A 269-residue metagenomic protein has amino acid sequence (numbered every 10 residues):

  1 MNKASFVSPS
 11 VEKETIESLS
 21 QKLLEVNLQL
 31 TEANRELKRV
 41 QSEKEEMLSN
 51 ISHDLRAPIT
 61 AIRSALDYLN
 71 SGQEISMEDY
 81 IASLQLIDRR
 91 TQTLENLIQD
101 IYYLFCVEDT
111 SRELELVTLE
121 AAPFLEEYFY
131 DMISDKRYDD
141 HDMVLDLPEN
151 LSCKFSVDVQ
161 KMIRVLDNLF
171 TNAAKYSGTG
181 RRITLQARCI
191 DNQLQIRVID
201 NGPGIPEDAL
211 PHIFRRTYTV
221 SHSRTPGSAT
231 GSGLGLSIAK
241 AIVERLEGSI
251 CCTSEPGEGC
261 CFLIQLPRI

Functional and structural regions predicted by a protein language model:
R89-L94: Short alpha-helical segment of the dimerization/phosphotransfer core of two-component systems
D109-L114, K154-V157: Conserved micro-motifs of the catalytic ATP-binding
E115-T118, D142-C153: Conserved catalytic submotifs in the C-terminal HATPase_c
A173-A174: Short helix-loop "hinge" at the ATP-lid/N-box region of the Bergerat-fold HATPase_c
I205-T217: Short conserved segment of the HATPase_c
E247-G248: Conserved glycine-rich
